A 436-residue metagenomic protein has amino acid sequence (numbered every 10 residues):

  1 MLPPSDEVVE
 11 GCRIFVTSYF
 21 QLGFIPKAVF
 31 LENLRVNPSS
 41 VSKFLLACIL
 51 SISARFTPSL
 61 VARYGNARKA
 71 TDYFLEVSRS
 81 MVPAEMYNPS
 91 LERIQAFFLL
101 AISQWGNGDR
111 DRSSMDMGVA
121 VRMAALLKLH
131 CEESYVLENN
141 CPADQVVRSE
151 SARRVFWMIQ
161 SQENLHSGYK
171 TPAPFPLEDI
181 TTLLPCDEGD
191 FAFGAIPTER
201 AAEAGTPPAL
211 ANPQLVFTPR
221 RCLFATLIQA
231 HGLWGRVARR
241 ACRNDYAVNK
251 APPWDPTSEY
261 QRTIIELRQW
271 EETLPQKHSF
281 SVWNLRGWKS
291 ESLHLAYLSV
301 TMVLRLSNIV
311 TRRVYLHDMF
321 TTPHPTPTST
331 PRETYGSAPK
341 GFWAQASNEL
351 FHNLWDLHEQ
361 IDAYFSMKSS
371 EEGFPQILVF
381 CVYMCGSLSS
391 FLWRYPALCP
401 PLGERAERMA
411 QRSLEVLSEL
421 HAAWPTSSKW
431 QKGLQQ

Functional and structural regions predicted by a protein language model:
L2, V9-R221, G235, R239-W254 (+6 more regions): Acidic, Ser/Thr-rich, low-complexity intrinsically disordered regions in fungal proteins
I49, V379-G386: Hydrophobic alpha-helical segments that form the core of small-molecule binding pockets and/or dimer interfaces
Q95, T301-V303: Start-of-helix register in tetratricopeptide repeats
A101, V300, S307-I309, G386: Conserved small-residue packing positions in alpha-helical repeats and bundles
